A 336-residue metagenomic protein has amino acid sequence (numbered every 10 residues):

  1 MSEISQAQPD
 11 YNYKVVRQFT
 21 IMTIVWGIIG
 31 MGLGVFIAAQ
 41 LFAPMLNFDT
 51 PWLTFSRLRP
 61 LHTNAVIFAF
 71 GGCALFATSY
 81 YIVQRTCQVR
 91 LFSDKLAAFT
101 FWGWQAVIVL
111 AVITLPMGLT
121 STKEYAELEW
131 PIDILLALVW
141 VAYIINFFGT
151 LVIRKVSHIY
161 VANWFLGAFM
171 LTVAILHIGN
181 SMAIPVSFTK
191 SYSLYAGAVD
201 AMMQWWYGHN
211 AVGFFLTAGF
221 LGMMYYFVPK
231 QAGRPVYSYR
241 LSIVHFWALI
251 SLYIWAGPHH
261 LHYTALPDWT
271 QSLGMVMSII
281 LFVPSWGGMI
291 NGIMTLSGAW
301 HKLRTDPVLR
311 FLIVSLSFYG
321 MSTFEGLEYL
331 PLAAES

Functional and structural regions predicted by a protein language model:
M1-R17, M45-W52, Y192-D200: Extramembrane terminal tails and long inter-domain/linker segments of multi-pass membrane proteins
S2-N12, V141-I159: Cytoplasmic juxtamembrane interface segments
N12, R57-R59, H301-R304: Helix-boundary and loop/linker segments of multi-pass membrane transporters
R17-M45, W52-L119, W130-L151, N163-F188 (+4 more regions): Hydrophobic cores of alpha-helical transmembrane segments in multi-pass integral membrane proteins
L53-R59, E124-Y125, G197-W205, W269: Membrane-interface segments at the starts/ends of alpha-helical transmembrane spans
I293-T305: Alpha-helical transmembrane segments
E335-S336: Flexible, glycine/threonine-enriched loop-and-boundary segments that flank and lead into catalytic domains of large
